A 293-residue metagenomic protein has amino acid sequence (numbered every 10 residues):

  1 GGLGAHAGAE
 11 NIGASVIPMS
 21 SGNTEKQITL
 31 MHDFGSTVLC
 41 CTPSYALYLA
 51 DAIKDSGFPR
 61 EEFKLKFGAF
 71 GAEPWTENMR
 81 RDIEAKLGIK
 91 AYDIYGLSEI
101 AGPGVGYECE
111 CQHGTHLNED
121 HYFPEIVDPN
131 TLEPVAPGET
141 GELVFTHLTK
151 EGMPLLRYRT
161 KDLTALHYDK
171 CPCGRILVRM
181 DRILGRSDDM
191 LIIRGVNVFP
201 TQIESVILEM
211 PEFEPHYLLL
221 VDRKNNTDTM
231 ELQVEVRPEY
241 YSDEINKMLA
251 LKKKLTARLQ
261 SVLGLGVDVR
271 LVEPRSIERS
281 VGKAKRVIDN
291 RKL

Functional and structural regions predicted by a protein language model:
G2-G13: Conserved short alpha-helical elements in the N-terminal third of ANL/AMP-binding
I12-L293: Active-site glycine/GP-rich loop and adjacent strand/helix microenvironment that borders small-molecule binding pockets
